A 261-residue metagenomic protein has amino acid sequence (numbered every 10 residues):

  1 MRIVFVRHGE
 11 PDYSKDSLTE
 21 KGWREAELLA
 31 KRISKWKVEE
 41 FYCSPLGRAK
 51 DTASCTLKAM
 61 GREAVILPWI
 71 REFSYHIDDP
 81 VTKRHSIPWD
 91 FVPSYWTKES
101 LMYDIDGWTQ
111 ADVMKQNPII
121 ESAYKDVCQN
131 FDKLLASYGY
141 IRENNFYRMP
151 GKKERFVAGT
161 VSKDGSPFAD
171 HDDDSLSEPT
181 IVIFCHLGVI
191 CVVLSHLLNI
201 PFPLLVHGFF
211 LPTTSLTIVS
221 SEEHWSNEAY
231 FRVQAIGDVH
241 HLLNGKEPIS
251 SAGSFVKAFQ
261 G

Functional and structural regions predicted by a protein language model:
M1-V4: Extreme N-terminal starter segment of soluble prokaryotic enzymes
V6, L67-W69, I236: Conserved beta-strand termini and adjacent loop/short-helix elements that scaffold enzyme active sites in alpha/beta
R7-E20: Glycine-rich N-terminal loop/short-helix segment of MobA-like nucleotidyltransferase
G9, L187, G237-V239: Active-site metal-binding loops of divalent metal-dependent hydrolases
L18-I33: Short catalytic helix/loop segments, enriched in acidic residues and glycine and frequently bearing histidine
A30-P118, G261: Phosphate-coordination/substrate-recognition cap region in phosphate-metabolizing enzymes
F73-F91, M149-T180, V192-G261: Acidic, low-complexity terminal tails and accessory targeting/binding regions of phosphate-metabolizing enzymes
V113-F168: Internal catalytic-core helix/loop-beta-alpha segment that presents or stabilizes conserved functional determinants
